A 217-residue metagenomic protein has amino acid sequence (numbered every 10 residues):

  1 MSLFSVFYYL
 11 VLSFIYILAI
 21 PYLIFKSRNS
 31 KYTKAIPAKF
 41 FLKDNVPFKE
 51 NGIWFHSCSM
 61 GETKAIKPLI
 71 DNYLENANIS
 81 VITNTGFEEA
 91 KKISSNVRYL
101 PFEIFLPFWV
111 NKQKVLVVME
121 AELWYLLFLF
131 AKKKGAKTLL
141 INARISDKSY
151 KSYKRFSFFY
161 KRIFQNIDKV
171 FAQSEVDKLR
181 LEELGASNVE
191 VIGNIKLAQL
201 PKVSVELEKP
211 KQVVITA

Functional and structural regions predicted by a protein language model:
M1-P37: A transmembrane-helix-recognition feature enriched in membrane-embedded lipid enzymes and envelope glyco-/phospholipid
S27, K31-D44, K49-E206, V213: Active-site and donor-binding regions of nucleotide-sugar-utilizing enzymes
